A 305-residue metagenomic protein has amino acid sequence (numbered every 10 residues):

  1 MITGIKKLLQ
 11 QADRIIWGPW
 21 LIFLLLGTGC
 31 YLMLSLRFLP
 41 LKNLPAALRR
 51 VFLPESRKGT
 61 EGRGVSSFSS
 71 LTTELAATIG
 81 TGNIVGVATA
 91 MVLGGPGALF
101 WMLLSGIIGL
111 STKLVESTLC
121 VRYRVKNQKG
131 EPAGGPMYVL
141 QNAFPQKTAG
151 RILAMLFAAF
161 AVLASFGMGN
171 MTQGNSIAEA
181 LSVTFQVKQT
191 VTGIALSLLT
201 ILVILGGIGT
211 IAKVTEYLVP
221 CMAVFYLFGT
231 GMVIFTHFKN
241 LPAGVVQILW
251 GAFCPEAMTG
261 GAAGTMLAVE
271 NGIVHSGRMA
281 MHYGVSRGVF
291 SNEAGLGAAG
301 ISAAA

Functional and structural regions predicted by a protein language model:
M1-T81, M91-A98, G109: N-terminal alpha-helical transmembrane segments of multi-pass membrane transport and channel/translocase proteins
Q11, I15, L26-M33, S70-E74 (+6 more regions): Hydrophobic alpha-helical transmembrane segments of multi-pass small-molecule transporters/permeases
W17-I22, S56-G64, P96-G97, Q146-A154 (+2 more regions): Membrane-interfacial loop-to-helix junctions in multi-pass transporters
L24-T28, S35-L48, F157, G174-L181 (+1 more regions): Membrane-interface loop-to-helix entry segments
T28, L32-M33, S105-G130, Q141-N175 (+1 more regions): Helix-loop-helix module between adjacent transmembrane segments
G59-L93, L119-M137, Q141-A143, A159-V162 (+1 more regions): Alpha-helical membrane segments and immediately flanking helix-loop junctions that form or couple to the substrate/ion
A88, G95-I108, V115-E116: Membrane helical hairpin/interfacial module
K213-E216, M222-N292, L296-A299, A304: Membrane-embedded translocation segments of transport machinery
